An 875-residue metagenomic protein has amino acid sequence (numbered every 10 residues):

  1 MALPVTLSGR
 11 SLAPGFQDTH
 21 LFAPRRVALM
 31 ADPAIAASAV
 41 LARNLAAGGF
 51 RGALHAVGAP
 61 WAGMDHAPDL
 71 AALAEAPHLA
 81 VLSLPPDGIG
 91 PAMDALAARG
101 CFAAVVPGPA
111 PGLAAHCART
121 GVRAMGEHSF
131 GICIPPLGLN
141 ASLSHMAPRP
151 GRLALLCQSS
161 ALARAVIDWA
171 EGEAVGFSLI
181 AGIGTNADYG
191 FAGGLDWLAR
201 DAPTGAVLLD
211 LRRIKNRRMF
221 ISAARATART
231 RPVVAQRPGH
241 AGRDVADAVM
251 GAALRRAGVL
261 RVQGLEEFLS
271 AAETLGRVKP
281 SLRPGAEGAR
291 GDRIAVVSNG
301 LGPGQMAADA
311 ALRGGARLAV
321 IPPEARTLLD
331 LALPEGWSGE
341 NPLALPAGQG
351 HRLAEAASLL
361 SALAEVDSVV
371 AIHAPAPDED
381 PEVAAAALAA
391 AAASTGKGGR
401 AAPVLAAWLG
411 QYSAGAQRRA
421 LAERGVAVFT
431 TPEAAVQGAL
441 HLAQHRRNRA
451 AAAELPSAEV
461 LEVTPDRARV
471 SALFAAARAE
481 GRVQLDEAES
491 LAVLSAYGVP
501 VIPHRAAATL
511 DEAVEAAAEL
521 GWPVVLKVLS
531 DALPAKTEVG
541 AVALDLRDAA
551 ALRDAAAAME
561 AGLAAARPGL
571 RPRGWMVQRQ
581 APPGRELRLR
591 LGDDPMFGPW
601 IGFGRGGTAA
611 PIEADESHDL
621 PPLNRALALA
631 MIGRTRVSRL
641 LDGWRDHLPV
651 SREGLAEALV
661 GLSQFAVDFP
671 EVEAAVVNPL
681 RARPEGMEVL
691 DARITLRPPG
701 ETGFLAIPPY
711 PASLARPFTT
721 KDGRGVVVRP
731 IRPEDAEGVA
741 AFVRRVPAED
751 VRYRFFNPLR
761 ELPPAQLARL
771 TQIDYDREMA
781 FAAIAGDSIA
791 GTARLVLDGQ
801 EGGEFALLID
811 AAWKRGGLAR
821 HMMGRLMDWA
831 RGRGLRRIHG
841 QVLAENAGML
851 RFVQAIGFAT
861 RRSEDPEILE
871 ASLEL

Functional and structural regions predicted by a protein language model:
A2-D691, T695: Catalytic-core regions of core metabolic enzymes, especially those transforming organic acids/acyl-group intermediates
E701-L875: Long, contiguous binding/interaction regions
